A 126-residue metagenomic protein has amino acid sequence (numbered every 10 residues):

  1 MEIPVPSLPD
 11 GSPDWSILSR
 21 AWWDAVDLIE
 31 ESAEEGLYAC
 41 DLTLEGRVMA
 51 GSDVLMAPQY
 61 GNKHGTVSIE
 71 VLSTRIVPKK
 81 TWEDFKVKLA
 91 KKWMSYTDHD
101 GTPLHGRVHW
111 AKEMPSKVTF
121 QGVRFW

Functional and structural regions predicted by a protein language model:
M1-W126: Conserved glycine-rich FAD pyrophosphate-binding loop
